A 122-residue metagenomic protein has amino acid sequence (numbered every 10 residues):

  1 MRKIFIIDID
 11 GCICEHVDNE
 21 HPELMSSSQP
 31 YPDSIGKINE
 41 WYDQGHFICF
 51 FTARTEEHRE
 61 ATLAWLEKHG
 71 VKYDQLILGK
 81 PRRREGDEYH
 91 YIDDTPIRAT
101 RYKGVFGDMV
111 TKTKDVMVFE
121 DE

Functional and structural regions predicted by a protein language model:
M1-E122: HAD-like aspartate-dependent phosphatase fold
